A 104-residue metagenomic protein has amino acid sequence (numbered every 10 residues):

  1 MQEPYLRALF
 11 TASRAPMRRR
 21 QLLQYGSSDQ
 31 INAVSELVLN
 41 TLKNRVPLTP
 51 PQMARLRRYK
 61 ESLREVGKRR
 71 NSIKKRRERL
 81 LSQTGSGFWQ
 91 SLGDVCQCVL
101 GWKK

Functional and structural regions predicted by a protein language model:
M1-L80: Terminal export/targeting leaders at protein ends
K74-K104: Membrane-inserting effector segments that mediate pore formation, membrane fusion, or transient membrane insertion
